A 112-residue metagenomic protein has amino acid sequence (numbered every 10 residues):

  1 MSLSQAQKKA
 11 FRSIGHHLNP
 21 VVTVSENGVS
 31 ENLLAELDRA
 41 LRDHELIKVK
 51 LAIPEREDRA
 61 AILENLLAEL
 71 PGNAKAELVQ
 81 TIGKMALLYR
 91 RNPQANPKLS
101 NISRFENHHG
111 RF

Functional and structural regions predicted by a protein language model:
M1-F112: Positively charged, polar, low-complexity stretches
